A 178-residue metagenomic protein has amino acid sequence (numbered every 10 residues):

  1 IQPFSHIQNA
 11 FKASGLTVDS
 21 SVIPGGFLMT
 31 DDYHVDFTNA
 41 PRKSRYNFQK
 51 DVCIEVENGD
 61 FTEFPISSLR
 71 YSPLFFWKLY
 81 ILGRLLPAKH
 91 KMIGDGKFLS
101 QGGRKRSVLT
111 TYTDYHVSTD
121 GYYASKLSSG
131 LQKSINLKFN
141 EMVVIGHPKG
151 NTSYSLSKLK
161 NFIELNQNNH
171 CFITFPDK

Functional and structural regions predicted by a protein language model:
Q2-K133: Active-site-adjacent pocket scaffolds in enzyme catalytic domains
E57-S68, R104, T113, N136-K178: Active-site and substrate-binding clefts of carbohydrate-active enzymes
